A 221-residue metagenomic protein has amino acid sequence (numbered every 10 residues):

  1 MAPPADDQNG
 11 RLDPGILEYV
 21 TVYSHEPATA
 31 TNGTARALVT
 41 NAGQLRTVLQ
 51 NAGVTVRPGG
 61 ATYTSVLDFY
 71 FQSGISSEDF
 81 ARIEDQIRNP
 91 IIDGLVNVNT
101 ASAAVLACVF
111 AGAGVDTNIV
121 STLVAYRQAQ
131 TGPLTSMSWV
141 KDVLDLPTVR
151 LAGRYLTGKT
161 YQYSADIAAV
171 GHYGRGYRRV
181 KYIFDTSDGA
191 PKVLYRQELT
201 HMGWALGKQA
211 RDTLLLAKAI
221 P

Functional and structural regions predicted by a protein language model:
M1-P221: Compositionally biased linear targeting/interaction segments
